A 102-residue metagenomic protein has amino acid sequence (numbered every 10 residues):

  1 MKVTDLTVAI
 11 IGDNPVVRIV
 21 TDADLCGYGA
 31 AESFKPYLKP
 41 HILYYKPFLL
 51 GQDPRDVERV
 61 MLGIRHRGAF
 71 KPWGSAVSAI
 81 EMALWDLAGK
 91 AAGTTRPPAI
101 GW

Functional and structural regions predicted by a protein language model:
M1-G29: Structured beta-strand/loop patches that form or line metal/cofactor-binding pockets in enzymes
V20-T95: Metal- or metallocofactor-binding catalytic centers and their adjacent structured scaffolds across diverse enzyme
A99-W102: Flexible hinge/switch segments at interdomain interfaces of large molecular machines
